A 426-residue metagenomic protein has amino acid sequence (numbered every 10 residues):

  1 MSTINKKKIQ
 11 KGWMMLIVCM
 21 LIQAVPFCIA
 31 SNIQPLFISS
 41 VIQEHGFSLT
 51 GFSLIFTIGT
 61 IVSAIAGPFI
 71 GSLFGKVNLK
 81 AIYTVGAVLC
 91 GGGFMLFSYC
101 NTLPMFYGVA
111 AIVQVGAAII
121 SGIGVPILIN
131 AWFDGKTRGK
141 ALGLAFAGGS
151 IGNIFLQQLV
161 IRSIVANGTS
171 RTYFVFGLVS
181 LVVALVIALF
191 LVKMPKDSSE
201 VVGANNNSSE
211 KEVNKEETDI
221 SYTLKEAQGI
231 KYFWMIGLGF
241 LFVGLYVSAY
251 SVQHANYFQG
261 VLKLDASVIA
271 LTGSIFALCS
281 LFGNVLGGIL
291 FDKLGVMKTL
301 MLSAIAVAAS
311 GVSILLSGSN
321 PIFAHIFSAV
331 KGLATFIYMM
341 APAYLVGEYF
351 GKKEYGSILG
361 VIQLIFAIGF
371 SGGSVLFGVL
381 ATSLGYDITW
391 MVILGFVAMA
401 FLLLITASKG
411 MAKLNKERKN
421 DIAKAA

Functional and structural regions predicted by a protein language model:
M14-S40, H45-L49, A66-I70, Q157 (+1 more regions): Extracytoplasmic
A30-V41, K225-N284: Extracytoplasmic gate region of multi-pass secondary transporters
V41-I42, L73-F74, F155-N167, F258-Q259 (+2 more regions): Interfacial helix-cap and linker-helix signal at transmembrane-aqueous boundaries of multi-pass secondary transporters
I65-L103: Conserved MFS/SLC helix-loop-helix module at the cytosolic interface between two early adjacent transmembrane helices
A66-N78, N284-G295, A381-T382: Helix-to-loop junctions at the C-terminal end of transmembrane segments in multipass secondary transporters
I119-F133, I337-F350: Intracellular juxtamembrane helix-capping segments at the cytosolic ends of symmetry-related transmembrane helices
A145, G149-K196: Helix-loop-helix hairpin linking two adjacent transmembrane segments in secondary transporters
S274-L286, F291-L345: C-terminal transmembrane helical hairpin of 12-TM major facilitator-type secondary transporters
